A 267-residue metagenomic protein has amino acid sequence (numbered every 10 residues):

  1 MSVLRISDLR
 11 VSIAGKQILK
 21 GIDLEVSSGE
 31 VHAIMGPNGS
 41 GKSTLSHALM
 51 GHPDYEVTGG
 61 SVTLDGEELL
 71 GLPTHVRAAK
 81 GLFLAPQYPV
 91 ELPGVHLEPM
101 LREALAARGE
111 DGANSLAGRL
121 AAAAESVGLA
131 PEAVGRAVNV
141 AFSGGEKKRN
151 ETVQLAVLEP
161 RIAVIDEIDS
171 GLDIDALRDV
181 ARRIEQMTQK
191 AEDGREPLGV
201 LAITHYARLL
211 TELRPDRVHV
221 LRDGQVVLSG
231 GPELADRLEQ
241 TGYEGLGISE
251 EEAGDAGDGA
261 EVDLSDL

Functional and structural regions predicted by a protein language model:
L4-I6, L19-G21: Conserved structural motif at the start of ABC-family nucleotide-binding domains
M35-P37: The feature captures the beta-strand-to-loop junction immediately N-terminal to the Walker
G51, S61-R77, N139: ABC ATPase NBD Q-loop/coupling interface
E56, E68-F83, L238: ABC ATPase NBD coupling module
L84, Y88, G94-R108, R119: Q-loop/switch helix immediately C-terminal to the Walker
L155-A156: ABC ATPase C-loop
V164-G171, D175: Walker B catalytic motif
L221, Q225-I248: Conserved beta-strand-loop-alpha-helix hinge in the C-terminal portion of ABC ATPase nucleotide-binding domains
